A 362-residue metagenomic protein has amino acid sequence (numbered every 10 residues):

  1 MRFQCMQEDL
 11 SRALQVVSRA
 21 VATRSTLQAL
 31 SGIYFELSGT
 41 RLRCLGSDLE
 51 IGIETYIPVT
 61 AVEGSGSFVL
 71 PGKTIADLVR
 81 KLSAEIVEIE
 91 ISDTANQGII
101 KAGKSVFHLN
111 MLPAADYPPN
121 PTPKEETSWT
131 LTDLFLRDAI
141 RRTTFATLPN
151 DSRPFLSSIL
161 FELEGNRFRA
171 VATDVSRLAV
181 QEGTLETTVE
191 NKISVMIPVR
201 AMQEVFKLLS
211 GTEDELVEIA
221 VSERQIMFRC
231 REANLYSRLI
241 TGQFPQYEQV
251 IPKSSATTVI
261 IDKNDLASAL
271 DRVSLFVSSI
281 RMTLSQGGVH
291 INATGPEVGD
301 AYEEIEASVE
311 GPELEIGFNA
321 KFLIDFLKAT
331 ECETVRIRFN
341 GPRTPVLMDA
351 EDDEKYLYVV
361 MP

Functional and structural regions predicted by a protein language model:
M1-P362: Structural preference for solvent-exposed beta-strand-turn elements and adjacent flexible terminal/loop segments within
